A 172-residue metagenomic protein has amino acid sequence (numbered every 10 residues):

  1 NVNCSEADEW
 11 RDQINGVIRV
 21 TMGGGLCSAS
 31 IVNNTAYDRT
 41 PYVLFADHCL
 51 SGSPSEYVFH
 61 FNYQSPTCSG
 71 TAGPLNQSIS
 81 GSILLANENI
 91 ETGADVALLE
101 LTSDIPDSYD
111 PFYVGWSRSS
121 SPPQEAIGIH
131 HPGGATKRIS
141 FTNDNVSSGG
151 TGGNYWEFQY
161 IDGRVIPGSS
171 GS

Functional and structural regions predicted by a protein language model:
N1-Q159: Serine endopeptidase catalytic core focused on the charge-relay Asp
S28, G171-S172: Beta-propeller and closely related beta-sheet repeat lectin domains
Y160-I166: Short pre-catalytic strand/loop immediately N-terminal to key active-site residues, enriched for Gly-Thr
